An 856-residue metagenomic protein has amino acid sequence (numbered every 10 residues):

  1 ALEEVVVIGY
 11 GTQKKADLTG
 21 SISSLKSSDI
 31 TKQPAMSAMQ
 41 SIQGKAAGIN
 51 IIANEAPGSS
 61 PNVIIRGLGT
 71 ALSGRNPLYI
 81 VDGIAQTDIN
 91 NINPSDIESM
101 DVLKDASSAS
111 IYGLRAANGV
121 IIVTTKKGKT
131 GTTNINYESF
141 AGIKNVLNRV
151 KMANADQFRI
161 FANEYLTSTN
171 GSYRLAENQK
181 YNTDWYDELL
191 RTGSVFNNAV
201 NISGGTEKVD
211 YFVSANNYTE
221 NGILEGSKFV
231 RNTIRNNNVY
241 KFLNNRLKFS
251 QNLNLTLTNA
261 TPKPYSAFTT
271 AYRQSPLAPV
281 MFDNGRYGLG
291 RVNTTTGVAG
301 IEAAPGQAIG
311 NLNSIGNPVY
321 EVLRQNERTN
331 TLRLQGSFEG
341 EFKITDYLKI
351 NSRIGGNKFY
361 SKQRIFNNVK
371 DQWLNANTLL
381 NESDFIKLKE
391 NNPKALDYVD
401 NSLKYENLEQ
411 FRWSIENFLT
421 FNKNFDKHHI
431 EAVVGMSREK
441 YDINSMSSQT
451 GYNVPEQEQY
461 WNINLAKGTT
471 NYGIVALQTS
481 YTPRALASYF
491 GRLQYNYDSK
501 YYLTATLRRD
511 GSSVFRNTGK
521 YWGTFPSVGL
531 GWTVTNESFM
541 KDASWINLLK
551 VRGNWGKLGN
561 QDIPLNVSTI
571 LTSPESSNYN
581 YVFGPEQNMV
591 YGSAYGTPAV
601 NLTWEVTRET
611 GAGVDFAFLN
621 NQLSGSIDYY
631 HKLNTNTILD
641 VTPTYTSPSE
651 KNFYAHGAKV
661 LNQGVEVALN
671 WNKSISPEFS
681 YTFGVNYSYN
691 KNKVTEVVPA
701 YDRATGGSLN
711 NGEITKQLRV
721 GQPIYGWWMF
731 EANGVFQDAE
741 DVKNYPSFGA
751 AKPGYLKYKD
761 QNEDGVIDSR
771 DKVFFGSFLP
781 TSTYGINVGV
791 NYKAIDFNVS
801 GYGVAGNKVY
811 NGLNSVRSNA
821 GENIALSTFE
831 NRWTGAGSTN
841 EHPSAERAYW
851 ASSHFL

Functional and structural regions predicted by a protein language model:
A1-N236, K241-S250, N254-T256, T269-T270 (+6 more regions): Short, small/polar-rich motifs associated with maturation and membrane association, primarily at protein termini
E4, I30, P34, A56 (+13 more regions): Extracellular/periplasmic, surface-exposed regions of secreted and cell-surface proteins
K15-A16, I111-G113, G131-T132, V146-N148 (+5 more regions): Switch/connector loops and helix/strand junctions flanking conserved nucleotide-binding motifs in nucleotide-processing
M39-Q43, Y654-L661, R703-W727, F775-G785 (+3 more regions): C-terminal extracellular loops and terminal segments of Gram-negative outer membrane beta-barrel proteins
N136-K180, Y265, T270-Y272, S447 (+1 more regions): Conserved small-residue
T167-K180, F196-N197, F268-V319, R324: Acidic, glycine-rich flexible loop segments
L175, Y186, V319, Q372-N375 (+3 more regions): Extracytoplasmic gating/loop element in the C-terminal half of outer-membrane beta-barrel translocons and assembly
N201, T682, S777-A805, A851-L856: Conserved C-terminal beta-signal and adjacent last beta-strands/turns of outer-membrane beta-barrel proteins
